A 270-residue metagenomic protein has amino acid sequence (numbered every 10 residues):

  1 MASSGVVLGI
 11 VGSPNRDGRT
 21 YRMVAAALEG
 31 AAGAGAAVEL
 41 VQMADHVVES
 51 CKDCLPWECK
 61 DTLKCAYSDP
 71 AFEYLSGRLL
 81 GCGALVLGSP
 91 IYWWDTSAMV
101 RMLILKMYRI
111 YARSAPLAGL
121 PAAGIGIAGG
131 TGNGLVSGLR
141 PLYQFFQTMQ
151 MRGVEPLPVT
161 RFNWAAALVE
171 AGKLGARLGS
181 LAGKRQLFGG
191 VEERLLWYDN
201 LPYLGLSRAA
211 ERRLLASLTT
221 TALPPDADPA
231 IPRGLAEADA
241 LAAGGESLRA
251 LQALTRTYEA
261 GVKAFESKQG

Functional and structural regions predicted by a protein language model:
M1-R109, R113, V169-G172, G179-G270: N-terminal beta1-alpha1-beta2 submodule of the flavodoxin-like/Rossmannoid cofactor-binding fold
I10-V11, P158-L168: Ligand-binding pocket scaffold of soluble enzyme catalytic domains
R16-G18, T131-N133, N163-A165: A generic structural signal for short coil/turn motifs at secondary-structure boundaries
A37-Q42, M151-R161: Short beta-strand elements in bilobed, periplasmic/extracellular small-molecule ligand-binding domains
D45-V47, G129, T160-N163: Residue-level detector of flexible, active-site-proximal loop/helix-junction positions within diverse enzyme catalytic
A98, A112-P158, L168: Short, glycine-/small-residue-rich phosphate/pyrophosphate-handling segment
